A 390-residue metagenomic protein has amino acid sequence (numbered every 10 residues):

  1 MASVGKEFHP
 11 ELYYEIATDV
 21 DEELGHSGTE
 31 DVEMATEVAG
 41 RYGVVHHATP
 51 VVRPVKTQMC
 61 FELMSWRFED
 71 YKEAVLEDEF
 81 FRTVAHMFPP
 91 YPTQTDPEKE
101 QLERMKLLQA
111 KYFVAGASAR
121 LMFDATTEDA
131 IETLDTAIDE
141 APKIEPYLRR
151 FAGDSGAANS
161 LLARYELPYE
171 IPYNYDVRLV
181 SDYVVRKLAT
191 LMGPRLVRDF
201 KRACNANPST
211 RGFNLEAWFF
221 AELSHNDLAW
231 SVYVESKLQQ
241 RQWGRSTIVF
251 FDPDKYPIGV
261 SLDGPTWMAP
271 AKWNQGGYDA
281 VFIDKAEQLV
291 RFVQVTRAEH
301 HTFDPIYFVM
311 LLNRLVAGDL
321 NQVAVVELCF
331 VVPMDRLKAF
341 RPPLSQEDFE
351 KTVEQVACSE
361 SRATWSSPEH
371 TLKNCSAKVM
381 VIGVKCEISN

Functional and structural regions predicted by a protein language model:
M1-N390: Charge-enriched interaction surfaces
